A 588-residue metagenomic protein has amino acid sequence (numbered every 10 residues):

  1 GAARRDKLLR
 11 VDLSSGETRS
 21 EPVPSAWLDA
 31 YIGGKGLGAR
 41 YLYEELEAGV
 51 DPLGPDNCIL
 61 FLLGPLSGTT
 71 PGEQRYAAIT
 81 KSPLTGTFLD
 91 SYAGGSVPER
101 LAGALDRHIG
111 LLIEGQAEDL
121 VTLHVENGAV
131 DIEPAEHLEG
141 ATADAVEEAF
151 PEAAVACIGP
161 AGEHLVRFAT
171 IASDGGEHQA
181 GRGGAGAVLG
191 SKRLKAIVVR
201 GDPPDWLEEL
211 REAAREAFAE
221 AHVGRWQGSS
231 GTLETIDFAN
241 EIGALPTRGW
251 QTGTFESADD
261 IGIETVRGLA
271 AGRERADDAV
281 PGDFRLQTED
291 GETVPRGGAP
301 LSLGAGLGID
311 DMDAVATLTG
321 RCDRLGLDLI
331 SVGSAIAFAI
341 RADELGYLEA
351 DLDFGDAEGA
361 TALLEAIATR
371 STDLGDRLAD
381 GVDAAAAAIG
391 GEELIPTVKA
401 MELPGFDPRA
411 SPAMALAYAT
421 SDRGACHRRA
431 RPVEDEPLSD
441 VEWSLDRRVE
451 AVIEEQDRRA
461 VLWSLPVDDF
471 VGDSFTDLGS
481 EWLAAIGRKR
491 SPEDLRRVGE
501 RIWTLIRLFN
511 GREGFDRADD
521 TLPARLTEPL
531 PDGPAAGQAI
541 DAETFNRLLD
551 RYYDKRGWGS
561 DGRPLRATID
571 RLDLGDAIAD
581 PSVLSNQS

Functional and structural regions predicted by a protein language model:
G1-Y92, S96-S588: Intrinsically disordered, low-complexity segments enriched in small residues
